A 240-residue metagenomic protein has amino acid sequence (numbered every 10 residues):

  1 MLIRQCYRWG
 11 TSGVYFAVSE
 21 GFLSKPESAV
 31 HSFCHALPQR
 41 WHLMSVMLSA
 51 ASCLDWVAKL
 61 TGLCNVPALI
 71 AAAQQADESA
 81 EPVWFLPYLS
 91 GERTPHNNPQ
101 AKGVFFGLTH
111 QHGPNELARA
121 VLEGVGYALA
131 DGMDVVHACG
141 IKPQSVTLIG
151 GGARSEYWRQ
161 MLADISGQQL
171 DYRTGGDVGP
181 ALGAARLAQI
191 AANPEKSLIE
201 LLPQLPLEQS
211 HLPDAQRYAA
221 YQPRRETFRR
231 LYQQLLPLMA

Functional and structural regions predicted by a protein language model:
M1-A240: Active-site core segments that coordinate phosphate-bearing ligands/cofactors across diverse enzyme families
